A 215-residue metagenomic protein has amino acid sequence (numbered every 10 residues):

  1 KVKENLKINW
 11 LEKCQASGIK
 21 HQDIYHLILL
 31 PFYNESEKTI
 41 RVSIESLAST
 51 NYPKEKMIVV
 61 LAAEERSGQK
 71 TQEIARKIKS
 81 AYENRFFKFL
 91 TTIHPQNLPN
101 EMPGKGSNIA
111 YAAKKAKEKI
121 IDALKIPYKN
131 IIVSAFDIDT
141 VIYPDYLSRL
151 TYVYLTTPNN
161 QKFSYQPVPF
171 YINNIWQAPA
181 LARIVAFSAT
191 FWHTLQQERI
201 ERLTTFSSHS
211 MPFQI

Functional and structural regions predicted by a protein language model:
K1-S17, I200: N-terminal membrane-anchoring/stem segments of glycan-assembly enzymes
D23, L30-E45, S49, E65-R66: Active-site beta-to-alpha loop of glycosyltransferases that engages the nucleotide-sugar donor
Y25-L27, I58: Cell-envelope/extracellular polymer assembly enzymes that use nucleotide-activated donors
S43-K56, R66, A81, T156-T157: Short, acidic, metal-binding catalytic loop of nucleotide-sugar glycosyltransferases
A63-I78, H94-P99: A conserved acidic beta->alpha catalytic loop
K79-L90, L98-P127, P144-I215: Long helical/loop segments within the catalytic core of UDP-sugar-dependent glycosyltransferases, especially the large
V133: Short aromatic/hydrophobic "clamp" motif used to bind/position activated sugar donors
D137-V141: The conserved acidic donor/metal-binding loop of glycosyltransferases
